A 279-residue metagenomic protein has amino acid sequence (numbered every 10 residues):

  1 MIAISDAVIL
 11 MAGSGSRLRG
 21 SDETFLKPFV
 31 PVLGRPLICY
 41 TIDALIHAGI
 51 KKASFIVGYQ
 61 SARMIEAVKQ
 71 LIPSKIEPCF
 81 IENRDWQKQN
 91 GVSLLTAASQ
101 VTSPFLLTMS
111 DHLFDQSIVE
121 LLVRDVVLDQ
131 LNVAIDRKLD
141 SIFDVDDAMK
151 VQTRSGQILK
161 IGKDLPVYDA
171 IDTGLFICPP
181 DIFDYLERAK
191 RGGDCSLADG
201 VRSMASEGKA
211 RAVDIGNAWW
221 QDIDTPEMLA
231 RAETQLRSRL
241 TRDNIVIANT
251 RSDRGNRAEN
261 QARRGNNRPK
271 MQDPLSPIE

Functional and structural regions predicted by a protein language model:
M1-E23, K209, A248: N-terminal nucleotide-binding beta1-loop-alpha1 segment
M1-I9, R17, R35-F105, G255 (+1 more regions): Conserved N-terminal catalytic core of the sugar/cofactor nucleotidyltransferase
G13, D111, T225: Active-site glycine-centered loops adjacent to acidic/histidine catalytic or metal-binding residues that shape
T24-C39: Short catalytic helix/loop segments, enriched in acidic residues and glycine and frequently bearing histidine
I72-M149: Conserved beta-loop-beta/alpha segment of the NTase-like Rossmann-fold superfamily that binds/positions NTPs
D115-R191, R257, R264, L275: Conserved core of the sugar-phosphate nucleotidyltransferase
V123, R154-Q221, E227-A230, T234-N249: Catalytic-core segments of class I nucleotidyltransferases/pyrophosphorylases that form NMP-activated intermediates
G255, G265-Q272, E279: A cross-taxon signal for low-complexity, glycine/charged-rich
